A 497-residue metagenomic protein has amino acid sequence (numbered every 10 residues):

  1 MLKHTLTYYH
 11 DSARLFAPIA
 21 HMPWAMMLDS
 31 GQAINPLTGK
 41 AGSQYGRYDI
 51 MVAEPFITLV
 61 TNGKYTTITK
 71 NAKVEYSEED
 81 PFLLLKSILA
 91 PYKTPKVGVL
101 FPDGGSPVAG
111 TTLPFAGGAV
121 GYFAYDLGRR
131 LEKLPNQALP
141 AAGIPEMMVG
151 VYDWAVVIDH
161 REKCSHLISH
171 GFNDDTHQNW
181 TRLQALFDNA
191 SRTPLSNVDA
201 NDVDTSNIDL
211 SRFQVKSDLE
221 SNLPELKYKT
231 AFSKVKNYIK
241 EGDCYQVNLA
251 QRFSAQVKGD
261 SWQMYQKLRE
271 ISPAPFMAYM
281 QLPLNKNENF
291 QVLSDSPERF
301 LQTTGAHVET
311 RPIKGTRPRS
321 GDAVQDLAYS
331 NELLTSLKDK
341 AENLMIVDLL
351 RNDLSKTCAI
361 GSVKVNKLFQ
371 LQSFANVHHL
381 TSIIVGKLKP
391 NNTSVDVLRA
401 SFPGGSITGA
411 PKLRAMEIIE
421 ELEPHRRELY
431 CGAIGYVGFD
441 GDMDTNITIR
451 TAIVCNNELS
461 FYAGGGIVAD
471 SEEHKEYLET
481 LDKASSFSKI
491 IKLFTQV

Functional and structural regions predicted by a protein language model:
M1-V497: Extended alpha-helical targeting/anchoring segments, especially N-terminal organellar/secretory targeting helices
